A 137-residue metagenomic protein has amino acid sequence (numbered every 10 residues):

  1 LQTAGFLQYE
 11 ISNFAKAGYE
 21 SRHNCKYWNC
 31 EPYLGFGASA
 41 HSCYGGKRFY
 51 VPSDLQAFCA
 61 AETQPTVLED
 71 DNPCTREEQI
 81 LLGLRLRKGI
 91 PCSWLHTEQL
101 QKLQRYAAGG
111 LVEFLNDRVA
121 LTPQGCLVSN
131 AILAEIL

Functional and structural regions predicted by a protein language model:
L1-W94, F114: C-terminal scaffold of the Radical SAM
Y19, P123-Q124: Short secondary-structure boundary/hinge segments and terminal tails
H96, L100-K102, L127-N130: Auxiliary N-terminal substrate/complex-recognition segments of SAM-dependent methyltransferases
Q101-E113: Basic amphipathic alpha-helical segments that dock to polyanions
R118-T122: Minor-groove-contacting beta-hairpin "wing" of winged helix-turn-helix DNA-binding domains
Q124-L137: Short, amphipathic alpha-helical interaction segments positioned at domain boundaries
